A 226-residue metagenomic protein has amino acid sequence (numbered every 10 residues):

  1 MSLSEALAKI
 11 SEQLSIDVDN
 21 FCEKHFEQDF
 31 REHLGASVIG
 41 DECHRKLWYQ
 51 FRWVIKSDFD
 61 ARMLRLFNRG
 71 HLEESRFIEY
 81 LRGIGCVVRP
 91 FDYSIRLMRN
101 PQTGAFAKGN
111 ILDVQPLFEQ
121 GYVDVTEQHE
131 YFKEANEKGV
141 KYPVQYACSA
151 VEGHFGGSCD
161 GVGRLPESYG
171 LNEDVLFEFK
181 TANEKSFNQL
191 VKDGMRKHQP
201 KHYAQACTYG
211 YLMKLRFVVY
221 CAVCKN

Functional and structural regions predicted by a protein language model:
M1-L176, N183-K185: Metal-dependent nuclease catalytic cores that hydrolyze phosphodiester bonds in DNA/RNA, characterized by
R45, V223-N226: Residue-level detector of bioactive/disordered segments in secreted/extracellular proteins and virion assembly
S75-G83, L165, M195-C224: Metal-dependent nuclease catalytic cores in nucleic-acid-processing enzymes, especially RNase H-like/related
P90, L176-E178, F217-A222: A structural signal for short, well-ordered beta-strand segments and their strand-loop junctions that often border
Y142-S149, V191-M195, A222: Domain-wide signal for the mature, well-folded portions of proteins, strongly enriched in nucleus-encoded organellar
F179-R196: Short beta-strand-loop-alpha-helix junction that forms the active-site gateway of nucleic-acid-processing nucleases
